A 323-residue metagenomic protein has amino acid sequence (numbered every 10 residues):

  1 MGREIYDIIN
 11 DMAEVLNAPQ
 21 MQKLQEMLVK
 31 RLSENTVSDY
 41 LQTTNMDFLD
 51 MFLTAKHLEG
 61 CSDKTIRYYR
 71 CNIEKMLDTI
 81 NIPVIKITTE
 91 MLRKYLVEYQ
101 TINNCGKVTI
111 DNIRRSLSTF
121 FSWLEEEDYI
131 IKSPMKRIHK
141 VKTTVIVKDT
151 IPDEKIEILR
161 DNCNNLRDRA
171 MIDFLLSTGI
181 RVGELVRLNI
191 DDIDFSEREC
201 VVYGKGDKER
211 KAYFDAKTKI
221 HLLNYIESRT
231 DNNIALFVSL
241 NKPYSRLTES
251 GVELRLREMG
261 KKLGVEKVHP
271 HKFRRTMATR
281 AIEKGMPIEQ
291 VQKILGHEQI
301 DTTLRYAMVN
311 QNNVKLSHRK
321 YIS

Functional and structural regions predicted by a protein language model:
M1-D39: N-terminal helical hairpins
L24-R31, A212, M308-S323: DNA/chromatin major-groove-contacting recognition/catalytic segments
K30-Y40, D47-I146: N-terminal core-binding DNA-recognition domain of tyrosine recombinases/integrases
D39, T150, K205-G206, L295 (+1 more regions): Catalytic-site neighborhood detector that most strongly recognizes the C-terminal catalytic loop/helix of tyrosine
I130, K142-V145, D153-V182, G206-K208: Basic, Lys/Arg- and aromatic-enriched nucleic-acid-binding interface segment
D173, S177, R274-H297: C-terminal catalytic core of tyrosine-transesterase DNA break-rejoin enzymes
L175-E197: Short, charged phosphate-coordinating catalytic segments
G204-N224, A235-R255: C-terminal catalytic core of Y-nucleophile DNA break-rejoin enzymes
